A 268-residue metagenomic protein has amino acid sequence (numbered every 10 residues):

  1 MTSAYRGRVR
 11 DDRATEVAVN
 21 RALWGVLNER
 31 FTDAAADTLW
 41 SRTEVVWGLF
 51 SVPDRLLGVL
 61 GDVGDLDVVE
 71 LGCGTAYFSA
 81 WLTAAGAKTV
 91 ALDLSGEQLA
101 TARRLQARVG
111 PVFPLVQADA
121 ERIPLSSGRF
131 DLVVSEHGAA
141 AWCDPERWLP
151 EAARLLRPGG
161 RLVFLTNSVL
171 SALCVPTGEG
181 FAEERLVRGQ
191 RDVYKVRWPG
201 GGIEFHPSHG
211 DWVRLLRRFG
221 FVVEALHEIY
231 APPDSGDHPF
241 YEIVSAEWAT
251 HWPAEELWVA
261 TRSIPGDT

Functional and structural regions predicted by a protein language model:
M1-T38: N-terminal, positively charged/glycine-rich alpha-helical extensions of SAM-dependent methyltransferases
D37-L66: Conserved alpha-helix/loop element of class I SAM-dependent methyltransferases that forms part of the SAM/SAH-binding
V69-R122: Class I SAM-dependent methyltransferase SAM/SAH-binding core
E121-L132: A short acidic, Gly/Pro-enriched loop at the edge of an enzyme's catalytic core that lines a small-molecule cofactor
L132-E146: A short SAM/SAH-binding and catalytic strip from SAM-dependent methyltransferases
E146-R161: A short glycine-rich, Lys/Arg-flanked "PGG" loop and its adjoining helix->strand segment in the class I
R161-Y194: Conserved class I S-adenosyl-L-methionine
I203-L226: Short alpha-helix
